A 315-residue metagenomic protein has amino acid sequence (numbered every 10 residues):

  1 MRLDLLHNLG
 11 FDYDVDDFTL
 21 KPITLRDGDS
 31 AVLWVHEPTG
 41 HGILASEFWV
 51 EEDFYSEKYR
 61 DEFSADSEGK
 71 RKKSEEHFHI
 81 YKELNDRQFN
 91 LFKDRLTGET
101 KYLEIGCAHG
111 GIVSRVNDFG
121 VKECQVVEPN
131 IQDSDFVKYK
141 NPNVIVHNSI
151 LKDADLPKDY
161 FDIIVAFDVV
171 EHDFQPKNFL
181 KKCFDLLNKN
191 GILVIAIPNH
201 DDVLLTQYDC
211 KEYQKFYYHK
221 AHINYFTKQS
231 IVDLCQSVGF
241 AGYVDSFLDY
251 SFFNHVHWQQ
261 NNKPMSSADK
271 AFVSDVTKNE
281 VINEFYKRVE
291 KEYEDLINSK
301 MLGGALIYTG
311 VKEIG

Functional and structural regions predicted by a protein language model:
M1-D159, I163-F167, K177-L180, S246-D249 (+2 more regions): Conserved N-terminal segment of class I S-adenosyl-L-methionine
G69-K72, D209-Y218, Q260-M265: Short glycine/proline- and charge-enriched loop/turn segments that cap or connect secondary-structure elements
F167-F174, A196, A221: Short catalytic micro-motifs in class I SAM-dependent methyltransferases
F174-N178, L205: Short N-terminal helix/helix-N-cap motif within the alpha/beta-hydrolase-1
K177-I192: A short glycine-rich, Lys/Arg-flanked "PGG" loop and its adjoining helix->strand segment in the class I
I195-N224, Q229-L234: Short, glycine-/aromatic-enriched active-site segment of Class I SAM-dependent methyltransferases
K228-P264: Substrate-binding/catalytic lobe of Class I Rossmann-like enzymes that use SAM or dcSAM, i.e., the mid-to-C-terminal
